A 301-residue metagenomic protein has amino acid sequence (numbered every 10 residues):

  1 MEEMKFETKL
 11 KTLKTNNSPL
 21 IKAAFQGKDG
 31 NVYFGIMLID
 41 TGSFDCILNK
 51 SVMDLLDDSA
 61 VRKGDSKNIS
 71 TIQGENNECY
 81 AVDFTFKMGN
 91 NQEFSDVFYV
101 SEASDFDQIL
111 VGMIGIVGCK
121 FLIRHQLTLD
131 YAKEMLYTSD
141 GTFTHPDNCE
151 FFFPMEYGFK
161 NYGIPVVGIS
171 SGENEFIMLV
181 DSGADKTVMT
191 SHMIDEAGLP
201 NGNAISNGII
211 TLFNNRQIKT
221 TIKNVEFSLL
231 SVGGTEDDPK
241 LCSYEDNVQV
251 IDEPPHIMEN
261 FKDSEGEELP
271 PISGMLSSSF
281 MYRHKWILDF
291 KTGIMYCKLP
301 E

Functional and structural regions predicted by a protein language model:
M1-E301: Pepsin/retropepsin-fold aspartyl endopeptidases
